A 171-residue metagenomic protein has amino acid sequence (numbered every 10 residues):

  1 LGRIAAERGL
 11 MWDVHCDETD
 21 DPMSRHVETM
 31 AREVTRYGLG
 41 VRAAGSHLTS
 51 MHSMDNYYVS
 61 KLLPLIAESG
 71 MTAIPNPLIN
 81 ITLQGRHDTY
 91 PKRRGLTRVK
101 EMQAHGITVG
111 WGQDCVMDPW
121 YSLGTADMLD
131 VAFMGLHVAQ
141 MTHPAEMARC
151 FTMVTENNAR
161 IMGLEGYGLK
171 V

Functional and structural regions predicted by a protein language model:
L1-A44, S50-T72, T89-W111, Y167: Histidine/acidic residue-rich metal-binding segments in metalloenzymes
M11, R32-A43, T82-L83, R93-V171: His/Asp/Glu-enriched, well-ordered alpha-helical/loop segment that forms or immediately abuts the divalent-metal
E18-D20, T49-M51, P77-I81, C115-M117: Active-site-proximal loop/turn and secondary-structure-junction residues that shape catalytic pockets, frequently
M23-R25, G85-R86, Y121-S122: Short Asp/Glu-rich motifs
S50, M71, L78, H137 (+1 more regions): Residue-level marker of positions within ordered structural domains that often coincide with functionally constrained
N56, N76, N80, N157-N158: Detector for Asparagine
T72, N80-I81, G85: Active-site clefts of carbohydrate-active enzymes
